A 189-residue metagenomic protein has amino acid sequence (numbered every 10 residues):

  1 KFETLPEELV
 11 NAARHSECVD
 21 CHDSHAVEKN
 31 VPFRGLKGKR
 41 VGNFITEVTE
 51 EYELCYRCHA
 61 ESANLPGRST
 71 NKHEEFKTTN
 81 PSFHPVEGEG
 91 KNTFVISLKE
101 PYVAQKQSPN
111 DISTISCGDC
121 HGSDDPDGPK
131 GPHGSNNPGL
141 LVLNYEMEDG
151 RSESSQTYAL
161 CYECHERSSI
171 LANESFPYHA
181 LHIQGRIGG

Functional and structural regions predicted by a protein language model:
K1-G189: C-type cytochrome heme-c attachment and multiheme electron-transfer modules
